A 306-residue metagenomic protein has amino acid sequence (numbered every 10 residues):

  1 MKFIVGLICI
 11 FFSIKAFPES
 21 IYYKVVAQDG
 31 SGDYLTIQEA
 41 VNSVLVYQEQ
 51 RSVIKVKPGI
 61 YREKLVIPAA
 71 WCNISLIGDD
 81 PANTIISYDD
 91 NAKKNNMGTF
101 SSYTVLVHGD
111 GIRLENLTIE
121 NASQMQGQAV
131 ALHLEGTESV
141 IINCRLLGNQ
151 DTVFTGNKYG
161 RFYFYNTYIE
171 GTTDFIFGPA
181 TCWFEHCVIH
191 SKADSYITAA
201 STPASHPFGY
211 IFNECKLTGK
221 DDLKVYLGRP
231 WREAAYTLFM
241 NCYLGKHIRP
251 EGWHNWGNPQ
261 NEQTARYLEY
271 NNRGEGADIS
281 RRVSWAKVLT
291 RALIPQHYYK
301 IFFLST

Functional and structural regions predicted by a protein language model:
M1-I4: Positively charged n-region of N-terminal signal peptides that target proteins for export
E19-T306: Sequence-level preference for short, compositionally simple segments enriched in small aliphatic or small polar residues
